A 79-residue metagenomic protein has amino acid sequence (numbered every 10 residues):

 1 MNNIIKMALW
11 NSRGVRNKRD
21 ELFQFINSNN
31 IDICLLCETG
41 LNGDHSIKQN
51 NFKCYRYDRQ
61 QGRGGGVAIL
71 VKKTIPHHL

Functional and structural regions predicted by a protein language model:
M1-L79: Short phosphate/oxyanion-binding micro-motifs
